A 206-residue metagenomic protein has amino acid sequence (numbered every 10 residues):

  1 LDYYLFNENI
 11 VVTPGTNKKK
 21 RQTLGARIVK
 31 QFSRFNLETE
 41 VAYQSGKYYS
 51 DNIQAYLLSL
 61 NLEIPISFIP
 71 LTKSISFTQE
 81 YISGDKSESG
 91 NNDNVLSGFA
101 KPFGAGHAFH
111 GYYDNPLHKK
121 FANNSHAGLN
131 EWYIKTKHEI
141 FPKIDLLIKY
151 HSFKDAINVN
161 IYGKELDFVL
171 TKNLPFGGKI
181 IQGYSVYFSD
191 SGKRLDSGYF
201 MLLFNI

Functional and structural regions predicted by a protein language model:
L1, R34-E38, F68-I75, P142-I148 (+1 more regions): Repeated loop/turn-to-beta-strand initiation elements of outer-membrane beta-barrel proteins
L1-T39: Internal metal/ion-chelating core segments
Y3-N9, F32, V41-K47, Q79-D85 (+3 more regions): Transmembrane beta-strands of outer-membrane beta-barrel pores
P14-Q22, Y48-Y56, L96, N124-G128 (+2 more regions): Replace "Gram-negative outer membrane beta-barrel proteins" with "bacterial and organellar outer membrane beta-barrel
T23-R27, E38, L57-N61, Y133-K135 (+2 more regions): Membrane-embedded beta-strand positions in outer-membrane beta-barrel channels/transporters
K30-F32, Y43, I64-F68, H138 (+3 more regions): Residue-level signature of outer-membrane beta-barrel architecture
E40, Y49-E139: Extracellular/periplasmic loop regions
R194-I206: Outer-membrane beta-barrel "beta-signal"
